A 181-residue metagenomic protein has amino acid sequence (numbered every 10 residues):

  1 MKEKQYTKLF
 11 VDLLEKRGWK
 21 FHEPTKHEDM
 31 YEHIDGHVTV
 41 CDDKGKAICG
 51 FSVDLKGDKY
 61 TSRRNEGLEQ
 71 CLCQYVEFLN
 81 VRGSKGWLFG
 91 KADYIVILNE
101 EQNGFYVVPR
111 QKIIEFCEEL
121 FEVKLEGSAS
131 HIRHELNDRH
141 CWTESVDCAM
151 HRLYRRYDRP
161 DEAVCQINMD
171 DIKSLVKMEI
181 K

Functional and structural regions predicted by a protein language model:
M1-M30, K44, K59, E66: Acidic-basic catalytic patches of nuclease active cores, encompassing PD-(D/E)XK and other metal-cofactor nuclease
E3-Q5, P24-H27, Y31-D35, T39-D43 (+2 more regions): N-terminal non-globular leader segments, chiefly Sec-dependent signal peptides
E23, S52-D54, I97, Y106-V107: A structural signal for short, well-ordered beta-strand segments and their strand-loop junctions that often border
Y31-H33, K46-S52, F89-A92: Short connector loops at helix/strand junctions that flank enzyme active sites, especially segments positioning acidic
G36-V38, D43, C49-R63: Conserved catalytic cores of phosphodiester-cleaving nucleases, focusing on short active-site segments
D54-V81: Short beta-strand-loop-alpha-helix junction that forms the active-site gateway of nucleic-acid-processing nucleases
N80-V107: Aromatic- and glycine-enriched beta-alpha-beta binding-site module
E100-K181: Non-catalytic C-terminal interaction segments of nucleic acid-processing enzymes
